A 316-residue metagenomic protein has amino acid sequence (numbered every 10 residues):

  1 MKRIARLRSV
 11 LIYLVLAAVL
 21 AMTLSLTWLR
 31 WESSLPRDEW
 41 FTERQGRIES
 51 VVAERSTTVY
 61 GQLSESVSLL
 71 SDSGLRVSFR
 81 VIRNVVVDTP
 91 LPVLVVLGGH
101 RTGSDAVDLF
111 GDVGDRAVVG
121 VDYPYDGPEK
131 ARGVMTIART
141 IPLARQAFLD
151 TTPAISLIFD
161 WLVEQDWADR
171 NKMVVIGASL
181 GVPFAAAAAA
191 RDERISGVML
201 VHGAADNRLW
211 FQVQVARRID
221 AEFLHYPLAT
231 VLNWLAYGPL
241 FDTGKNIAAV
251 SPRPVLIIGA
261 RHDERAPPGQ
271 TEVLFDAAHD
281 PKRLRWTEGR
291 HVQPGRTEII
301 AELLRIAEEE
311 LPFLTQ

Functional and structural regions predicted by a protein language model:
E43-D88: N-terminal cap/lid segment of alpha/beta-hydrolase-fold proteins
F79-R80, T89-G99: Short beta-strand element of the alpha/beta-hydrolase
S104-P153, V213: Cap/lid segment of the alpha/beta-hydrolase catalytic domain
A138-A178: Gly/Ser-rich "nucleophile elbow"/oxyanion-hole loop immediately N-terminal to the catalytic nucleophile in hydrolases
A186-A236, W286: Hydrolase active-site cap/lid region
V250-S251, L256-G259: Short beta-strand/loop motif that positions the catalytic acidic residue of the alpha/beta-hydrolase fold
E264-Q270: Conserved alpha/beta-hydrolase "acid-adjacent" motif
E272-Q316: C-terminal catalytic histidine-bearing segment of alpha/beta-hydrolase fold enzymes
